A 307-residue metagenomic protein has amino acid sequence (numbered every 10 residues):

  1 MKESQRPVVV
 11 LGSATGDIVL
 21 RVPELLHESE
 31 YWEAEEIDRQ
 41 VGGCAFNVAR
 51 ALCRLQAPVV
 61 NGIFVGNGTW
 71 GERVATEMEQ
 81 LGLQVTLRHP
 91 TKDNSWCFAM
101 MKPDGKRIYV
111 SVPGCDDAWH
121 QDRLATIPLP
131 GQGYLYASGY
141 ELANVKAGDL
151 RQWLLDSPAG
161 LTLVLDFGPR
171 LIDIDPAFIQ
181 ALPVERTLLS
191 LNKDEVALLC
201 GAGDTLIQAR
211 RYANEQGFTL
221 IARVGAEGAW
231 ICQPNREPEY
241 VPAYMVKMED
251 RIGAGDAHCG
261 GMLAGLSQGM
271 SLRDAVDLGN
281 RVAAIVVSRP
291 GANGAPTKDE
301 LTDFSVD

Functional and structural regions predicted by a protein language model:
M1-A14, A75-H89, K102-Y240: Ribokinase/PfkB-type carbohydrate-kinase core domain
M1-F64, T69-R73, M248-E249: Glycine-rich phosphate/adenosyl-contacting loop at the front of the ribokinase-like
K2-V8, T205-D307: Conserved phosphate-binding/catalytic region of the ribokinase-like
A51, E77, G265: Rossmann-fold NAD(P)-dependent oxidoreductase module
L52, N192, G255: Short, conserved phosphate/pyrophosphate- and ester-handling motifs at nucleotide-, phospho-/glycolipid
K92-S95: Short acidic/glycine-enriched loop/turn segments that link adjacent beta-strands
